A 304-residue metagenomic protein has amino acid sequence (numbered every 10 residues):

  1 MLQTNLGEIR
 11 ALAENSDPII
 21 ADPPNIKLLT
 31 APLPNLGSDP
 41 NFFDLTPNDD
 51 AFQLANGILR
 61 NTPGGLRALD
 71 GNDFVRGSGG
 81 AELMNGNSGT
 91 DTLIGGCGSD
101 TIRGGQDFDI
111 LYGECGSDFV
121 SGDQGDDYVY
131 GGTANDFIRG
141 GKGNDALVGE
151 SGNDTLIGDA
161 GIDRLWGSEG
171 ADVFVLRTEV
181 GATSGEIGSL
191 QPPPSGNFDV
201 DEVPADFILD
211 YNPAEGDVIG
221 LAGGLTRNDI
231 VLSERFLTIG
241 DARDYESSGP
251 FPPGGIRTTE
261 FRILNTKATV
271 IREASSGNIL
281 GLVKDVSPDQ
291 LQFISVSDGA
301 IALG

Functional and structural regions predicted by a protein language model:
M1-L59, P63, D70, V173-L190 (+1 more regions): GD-rich hexapeptide-repeat beta-solenoids
M1-P40, L237-G304: Low-complexity acidic/polar repeat-biased segments
S38-P47, D73-G77, V218-L225, N278-D285: Short, exposed beta-strand "edge-strand" segments with a Pro/Gly-rich flavor and a Y/T-containing core
A51, G216, T266-V270: A generic structural signal for beta-strand entry/edge sites
N56-R67, N72-R76, A81-R235: Acidic, glycine-rich calcium-binding repeat modules characteristic of RTX/beta-roll and related beta-solenoid repeat
